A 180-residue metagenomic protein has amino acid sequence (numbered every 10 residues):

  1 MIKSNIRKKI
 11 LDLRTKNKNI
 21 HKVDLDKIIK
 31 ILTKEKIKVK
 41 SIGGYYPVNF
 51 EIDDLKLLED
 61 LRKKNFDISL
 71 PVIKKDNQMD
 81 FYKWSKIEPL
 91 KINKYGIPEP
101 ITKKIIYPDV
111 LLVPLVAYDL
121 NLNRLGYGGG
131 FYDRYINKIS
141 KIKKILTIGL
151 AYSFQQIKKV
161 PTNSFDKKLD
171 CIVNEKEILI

Functional and structural regions predicted by a protein language model:
M1, N5, D12, K16 (+3 more regions): Surface-exposed, charge/polar-rich loops and edge strands
M1-I92, I97-E99, I106: N-terminal active-site beta-alpha-beta segment that forms phosphate/nucleotide-binding and substrate-recognition loops
I10, I68, L112, G128 (+1 more regions): Residue-level signal for inorganic ion chemistry
V48-F50, V116-L120: Short glycine-rich anion-binding loops that position phosphate/pyrophosphate groups of nucleotides and phosphorylated
E59, Y127-D133: Charged helix-capping and loop-helix junction motifs
P98-P100, P114-A117: A structured binding-face within diverse protein domains that lines the active/interaction site
